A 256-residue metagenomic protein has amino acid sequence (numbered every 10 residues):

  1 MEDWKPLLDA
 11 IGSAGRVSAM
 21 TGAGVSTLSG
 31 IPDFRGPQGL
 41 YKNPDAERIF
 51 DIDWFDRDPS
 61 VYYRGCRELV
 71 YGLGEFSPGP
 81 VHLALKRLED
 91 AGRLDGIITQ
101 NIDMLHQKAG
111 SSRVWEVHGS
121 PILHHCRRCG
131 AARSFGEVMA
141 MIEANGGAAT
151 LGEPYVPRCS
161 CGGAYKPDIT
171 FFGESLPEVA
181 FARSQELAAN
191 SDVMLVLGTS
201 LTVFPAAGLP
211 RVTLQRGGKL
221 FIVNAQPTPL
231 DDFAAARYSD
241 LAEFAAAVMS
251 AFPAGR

Functional and structural regions predicted by a protein language model:
M1-R256: Conserved catalytic core of sirtuin-type NAD+-dependent deacylases
